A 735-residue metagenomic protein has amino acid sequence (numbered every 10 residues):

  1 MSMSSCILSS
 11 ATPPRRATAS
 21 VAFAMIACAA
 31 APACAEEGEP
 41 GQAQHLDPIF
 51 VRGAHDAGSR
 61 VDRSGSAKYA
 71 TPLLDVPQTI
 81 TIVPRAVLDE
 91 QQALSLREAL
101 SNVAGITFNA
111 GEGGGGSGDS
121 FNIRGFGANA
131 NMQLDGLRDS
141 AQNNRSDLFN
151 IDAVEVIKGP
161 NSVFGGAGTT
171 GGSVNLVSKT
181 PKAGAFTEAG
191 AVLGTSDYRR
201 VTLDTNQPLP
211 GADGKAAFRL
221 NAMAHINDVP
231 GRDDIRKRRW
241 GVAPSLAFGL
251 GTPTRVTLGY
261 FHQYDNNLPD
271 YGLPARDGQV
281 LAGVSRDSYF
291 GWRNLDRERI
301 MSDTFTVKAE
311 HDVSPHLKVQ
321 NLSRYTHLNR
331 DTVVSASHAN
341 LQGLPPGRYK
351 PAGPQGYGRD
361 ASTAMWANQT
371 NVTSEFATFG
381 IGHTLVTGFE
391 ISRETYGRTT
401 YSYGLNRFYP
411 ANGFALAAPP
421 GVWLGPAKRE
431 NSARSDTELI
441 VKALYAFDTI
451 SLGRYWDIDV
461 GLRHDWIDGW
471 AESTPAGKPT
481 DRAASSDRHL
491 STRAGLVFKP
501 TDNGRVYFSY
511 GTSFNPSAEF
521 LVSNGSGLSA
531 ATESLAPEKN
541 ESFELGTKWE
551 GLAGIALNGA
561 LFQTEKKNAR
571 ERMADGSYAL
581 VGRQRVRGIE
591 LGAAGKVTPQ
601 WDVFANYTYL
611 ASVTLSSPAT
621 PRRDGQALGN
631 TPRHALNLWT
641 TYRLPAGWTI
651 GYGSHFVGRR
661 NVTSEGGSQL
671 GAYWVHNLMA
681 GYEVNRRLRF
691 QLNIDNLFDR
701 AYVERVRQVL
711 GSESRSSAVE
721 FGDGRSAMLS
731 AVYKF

Functional and structural regions predicted by a protein language model:
L46-G184, L545: Acidic, small-polar-rich N-terminal luminal/periplasmic segments of exported/outer-membrane proteins
F149-D152, V163-P244, L250-T254, D303 (+1 more regions): Outer-membrane beta-barrel translocator/receptor signature
H225-V229, V242-D312, Y325-T363, R407-A433 (+2 more regions): Acidic/polar loop-and-plug regions of large Gram-negative outer-membrane beta-barrel proteins
A247-G249, T363, G382-V386, E390-E394 (+6 more regions): Structural signature of Gram-negative outer-membrane beta-barrels, strongest in the C-terminal barrel of TonB-dependent
Y264-Q279, T395-G397, D468, V497-E544 (+5 more regions): Surface-exposed extracellular loop regions of Gram-negative outer-membrane beta-barrel proteins, predominantly
A309-R324, L328-A336, V506-Y507, A536-L615 (+1 more regions): Membrane-embedded beta-barrel scaffold of Gram-negative outer-membrane proteins
A560-E565, L580-E665, F698, V732-K734: Gram-negative outer-membrane beta-barrel transporters
F656-T663, Y682-F735: C-terminal beta-signal and adjacent terminal beta-strands/loops of Gram-negative outer-membrane beta-barrel proteins
